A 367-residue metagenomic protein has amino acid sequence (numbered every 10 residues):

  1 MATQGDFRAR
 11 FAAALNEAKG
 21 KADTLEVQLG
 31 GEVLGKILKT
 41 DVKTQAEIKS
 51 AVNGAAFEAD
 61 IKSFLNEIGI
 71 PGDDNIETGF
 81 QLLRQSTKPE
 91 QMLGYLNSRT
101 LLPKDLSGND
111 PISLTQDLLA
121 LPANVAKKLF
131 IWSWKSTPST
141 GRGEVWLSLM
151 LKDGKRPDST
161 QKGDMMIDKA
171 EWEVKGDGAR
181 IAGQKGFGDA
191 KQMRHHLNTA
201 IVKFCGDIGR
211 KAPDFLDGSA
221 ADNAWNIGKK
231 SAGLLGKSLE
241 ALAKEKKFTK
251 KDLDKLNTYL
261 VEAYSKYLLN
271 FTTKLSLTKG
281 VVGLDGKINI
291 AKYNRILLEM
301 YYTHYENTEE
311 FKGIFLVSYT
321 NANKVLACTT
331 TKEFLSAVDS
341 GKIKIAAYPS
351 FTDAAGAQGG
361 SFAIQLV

Functional and structural regions predicted by a protein language model:
T3-L15: Short linear clamp-binding motif
E17-K19: Intrinsic-disorder/low-complexity linker and hinge segments
T24, Q28-K162, A170, V174-V367: Short, positively charged
